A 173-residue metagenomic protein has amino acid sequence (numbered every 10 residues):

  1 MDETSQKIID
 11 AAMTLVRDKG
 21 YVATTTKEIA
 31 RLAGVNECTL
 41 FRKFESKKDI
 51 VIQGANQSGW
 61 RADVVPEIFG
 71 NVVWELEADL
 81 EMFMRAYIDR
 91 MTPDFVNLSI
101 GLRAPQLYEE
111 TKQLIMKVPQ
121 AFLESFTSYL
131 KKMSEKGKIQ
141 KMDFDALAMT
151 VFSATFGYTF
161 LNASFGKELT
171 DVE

Functional and structural regions predicted by a protein language model:
M1-K19, A23-C38, R42, D49: Basic, helix-initiating cap at the start of DNA-binding domains
I9, I52, E77, E81 (+3 more regions): An amphipathic alpha-helix signature
F44, I100-Y108: Short helix-capping/turn signature of helix-turn-helix
A55-D63: Short, basic, alpha-helical segments at the C-terminal edge of helix-turn-helix-like DNA-binding modules
P66-P93, L147-V151: Hydrophobic alpha-helical connector segments
D89-P93, N97, E110-K136, M149: Amphipathic alpha-helical packing segments from all-alpha helical-bundle domains
S134-E173: Hydrophobic/aromatic-rich alpha-helical bundle segments in the mid-to-C-terminal region
